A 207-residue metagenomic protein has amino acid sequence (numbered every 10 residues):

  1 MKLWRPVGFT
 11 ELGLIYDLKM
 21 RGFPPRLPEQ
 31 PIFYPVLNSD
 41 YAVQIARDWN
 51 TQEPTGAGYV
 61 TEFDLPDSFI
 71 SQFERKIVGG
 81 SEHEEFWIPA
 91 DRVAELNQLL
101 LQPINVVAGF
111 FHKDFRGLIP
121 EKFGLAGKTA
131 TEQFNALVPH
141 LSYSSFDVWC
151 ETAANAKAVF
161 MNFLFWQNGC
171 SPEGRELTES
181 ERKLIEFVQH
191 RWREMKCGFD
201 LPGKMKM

Functional and structural regions predicted by a protein language model:
M1-Y16, P28-F33, Y41-M207: Conserved NAD+-utilizing ADP-ribose enzyme module
F23-P25: Eukaryotic low-complexity, mixed-charge intrinsically disordered interaction/regulatory segments enriched in acidic
